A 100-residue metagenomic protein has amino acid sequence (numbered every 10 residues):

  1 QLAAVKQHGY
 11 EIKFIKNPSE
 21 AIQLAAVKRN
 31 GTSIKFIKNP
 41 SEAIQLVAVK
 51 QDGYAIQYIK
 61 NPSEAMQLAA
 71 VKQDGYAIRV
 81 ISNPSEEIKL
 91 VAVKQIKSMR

Functional and structural regions predicted by a protein language model:
Q1-R100: Alpha-helical scaffold segments
